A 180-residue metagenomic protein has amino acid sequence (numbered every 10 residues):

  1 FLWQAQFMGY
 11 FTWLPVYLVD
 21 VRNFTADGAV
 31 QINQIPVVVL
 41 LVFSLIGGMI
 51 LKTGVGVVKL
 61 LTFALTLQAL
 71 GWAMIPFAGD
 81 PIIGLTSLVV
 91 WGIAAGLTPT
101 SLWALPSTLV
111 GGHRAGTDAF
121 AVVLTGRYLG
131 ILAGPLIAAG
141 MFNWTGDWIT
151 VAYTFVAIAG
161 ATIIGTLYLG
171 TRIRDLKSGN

Functional and structural regions predicted by a protein language model:
F1-V37, L41-S44: Extracytoplasmic gate region of multi-pass secondary transporters
L2-M8, P36, L40, K52 (+3 more regions): Hydrophobic transmembrane alpha-helices of secondary-active solute transporters
V16, T100-G111: Intracellular helix-loop hinge segments at the cytoplasmic ends of transmembrane helices in 12-TM rocker-switch-type
T25-N33, G84, G116, F120: Juxtamembrane helix-start elements in MFS-like secondary transporters
F43-G56, F142-N143: Helix-to-loop junctions at the C-terminal end of transmembrane segments in multipass secondary transporters
V57-L102: C-terminal transmembrane helical hairpin of 12-TM major facilitator-type secondary transporters
P76, N143, D147, Y153-N180: Multi-pass alpha-helical transporter architecture, strongest for 12-TM Major Facilitator/SLC carriers used
V110-D147, F155: A late C-terminal transmembrane helix in Major Facilitator Superfamily
